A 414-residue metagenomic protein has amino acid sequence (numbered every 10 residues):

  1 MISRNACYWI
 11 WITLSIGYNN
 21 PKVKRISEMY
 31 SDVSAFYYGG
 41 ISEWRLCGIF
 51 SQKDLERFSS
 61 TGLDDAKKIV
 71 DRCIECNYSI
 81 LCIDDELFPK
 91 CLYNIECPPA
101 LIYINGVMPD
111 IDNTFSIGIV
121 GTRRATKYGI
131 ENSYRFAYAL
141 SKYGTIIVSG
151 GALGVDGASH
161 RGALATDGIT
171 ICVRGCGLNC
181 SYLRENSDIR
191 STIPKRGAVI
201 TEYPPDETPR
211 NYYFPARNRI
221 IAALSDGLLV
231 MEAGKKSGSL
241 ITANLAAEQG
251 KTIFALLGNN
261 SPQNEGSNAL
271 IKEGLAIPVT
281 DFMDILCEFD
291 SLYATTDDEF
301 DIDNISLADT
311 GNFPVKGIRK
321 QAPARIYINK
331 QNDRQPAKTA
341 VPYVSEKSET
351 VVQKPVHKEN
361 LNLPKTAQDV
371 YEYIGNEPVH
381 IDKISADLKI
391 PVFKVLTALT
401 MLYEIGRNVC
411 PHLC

Functional and structural regions predicted by a protein language model:
M1-E86: Short, small/acidic-rich helices and loops at N termini and domain boundaries of DNA replication/processing enzymes
M1-R4, C82-C414: Glycine-biased, small-residue-rich flexible motifs in mid-sequence functional cores and linkers
